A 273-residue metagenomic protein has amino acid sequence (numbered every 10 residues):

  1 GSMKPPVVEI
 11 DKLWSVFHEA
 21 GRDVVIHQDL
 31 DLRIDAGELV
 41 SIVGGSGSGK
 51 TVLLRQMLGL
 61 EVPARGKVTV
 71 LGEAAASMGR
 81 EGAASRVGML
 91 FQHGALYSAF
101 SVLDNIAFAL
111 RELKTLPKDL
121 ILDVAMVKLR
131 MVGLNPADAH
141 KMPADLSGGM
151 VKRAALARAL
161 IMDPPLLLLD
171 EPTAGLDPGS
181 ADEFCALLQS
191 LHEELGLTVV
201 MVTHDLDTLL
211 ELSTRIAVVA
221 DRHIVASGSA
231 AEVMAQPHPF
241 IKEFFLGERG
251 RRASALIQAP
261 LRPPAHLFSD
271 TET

Functional and structural regions predicted by a protein language model:
L58: Helix-to-loop junction immediately C-terminal to a conserved catalytic motif
A75-G88, E112, D119, V233-Q236: ABC ATPase NBD coupling module
D119-A137: Conserved ABC ATPase "signature" region
M142-L146, M150: Conserved ABC ATPase signature
D163: Conserved catalytic motifs of ABC-family nucleotide-binding domains
L167-D170: Catalytic Walker B motif of ABC-type/P-loop ATPase nucleotide-binding domains
